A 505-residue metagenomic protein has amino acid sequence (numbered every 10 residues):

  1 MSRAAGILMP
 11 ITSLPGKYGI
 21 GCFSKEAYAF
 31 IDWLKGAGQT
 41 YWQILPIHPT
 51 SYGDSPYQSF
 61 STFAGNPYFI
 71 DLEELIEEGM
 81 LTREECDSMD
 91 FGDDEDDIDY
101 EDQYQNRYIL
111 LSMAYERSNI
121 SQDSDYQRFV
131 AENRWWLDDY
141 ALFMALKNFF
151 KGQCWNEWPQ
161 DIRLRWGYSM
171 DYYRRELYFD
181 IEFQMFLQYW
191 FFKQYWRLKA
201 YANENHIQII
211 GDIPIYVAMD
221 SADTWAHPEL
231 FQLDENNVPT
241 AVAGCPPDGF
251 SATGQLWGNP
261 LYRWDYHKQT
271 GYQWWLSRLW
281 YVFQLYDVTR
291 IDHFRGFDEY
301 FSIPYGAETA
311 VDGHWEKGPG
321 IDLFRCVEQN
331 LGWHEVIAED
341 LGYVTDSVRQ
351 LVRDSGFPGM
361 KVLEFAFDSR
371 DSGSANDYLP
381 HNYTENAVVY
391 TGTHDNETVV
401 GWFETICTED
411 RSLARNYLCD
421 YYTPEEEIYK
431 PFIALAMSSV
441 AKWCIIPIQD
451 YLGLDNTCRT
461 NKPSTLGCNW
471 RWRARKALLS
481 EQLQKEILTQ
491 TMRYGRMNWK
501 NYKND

Functional and structural regions predicted by a protein language model:
M1-R3, L8-G36, L187: Asp/Glu-centered strand-loop micro-motifs enriched in Gly/Pro and often flanked by an aromatic residue
S2, P10, G16, D54-F192 (+4 more regions): Alpha-amylase-like alpha-glycosidases and glucanotransferases acting on alpha-linked glucans and related
K25-T50, L285-Y286: Catalytic domains of carbohydrate-active enzymes, especially glycoside hydrolases
K35, Y195-N205, E328, V352-R353: Surface-exposed amphipathic alpha-helices with a cationic face
L45, Q208-I210, P214, V288 (+1 more regions): Outer-envelope exported proteins of Gram-negative bacteria
Q184, Q188-V217: Conserved, well-ordered alpha-helix/loop/beta-strand core segments that scaffold catalytic motifs
G453-D505: Structured C-terminal cap/extension of enzyme domains
